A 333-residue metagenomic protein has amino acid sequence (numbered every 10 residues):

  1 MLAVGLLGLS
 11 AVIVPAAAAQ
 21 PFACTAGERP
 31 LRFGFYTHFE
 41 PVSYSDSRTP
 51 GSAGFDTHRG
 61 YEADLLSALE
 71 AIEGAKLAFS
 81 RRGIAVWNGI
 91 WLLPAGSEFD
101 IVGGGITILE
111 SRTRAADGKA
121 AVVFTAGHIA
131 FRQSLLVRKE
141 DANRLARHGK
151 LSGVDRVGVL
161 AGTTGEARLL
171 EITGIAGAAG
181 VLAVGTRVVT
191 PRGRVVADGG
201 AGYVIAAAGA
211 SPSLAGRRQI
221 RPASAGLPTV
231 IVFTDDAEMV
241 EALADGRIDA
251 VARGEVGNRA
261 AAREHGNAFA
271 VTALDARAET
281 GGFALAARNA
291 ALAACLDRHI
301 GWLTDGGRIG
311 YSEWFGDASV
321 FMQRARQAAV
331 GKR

Functional and structural regions predicted by a protein language model:
A19-E110, V232-F233, L296: Extracytoplasmic small-molecule ligand-binding "clamshell" domains of the periplasmic binding protein/Venus flytrap
F22-C24, D56-R59, A63-E73, V137-E166 (+2 more regions): Extended ligand-binding regions for polar small-molecule ligands
Y36-F39, A126-A142, T190-V195, A223 (+2 more regions): Periplasmic-binding protein-like
K76-L151, N267-R277: Acidic, polar ligand-binding/catalytic clefts
A78-A95, N143-R144, G180-G200, A223-E241 (+1 more regions): Short helix-initiation/N-cap motifs at beta->coil->alpha
N88, G105-D117, G200-A223, A237-R277: A ligand-binding cleft/hinge motif common to bilobed small-molecule-binding domains
A126, V137-V157, I172, A178-R187 (+3 more regions): Flexible hinge/capping segments at coil-to-helix
L160-G180, V184-V189, G266-A273, I300-R333: Ligand-binding clefts/hinges and TM-proximal coupling segments of bilobed small-molecule sensing domains
